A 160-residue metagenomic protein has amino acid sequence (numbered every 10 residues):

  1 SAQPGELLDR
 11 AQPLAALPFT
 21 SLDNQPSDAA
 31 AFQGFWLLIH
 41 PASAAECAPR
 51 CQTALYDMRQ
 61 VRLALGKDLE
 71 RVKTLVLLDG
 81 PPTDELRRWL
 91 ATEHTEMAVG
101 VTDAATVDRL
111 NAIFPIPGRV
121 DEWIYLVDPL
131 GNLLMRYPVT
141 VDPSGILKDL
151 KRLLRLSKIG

Functional and structural regions predicted by a protein language model:
S1-A30, T53: N-terminal "domain-start" segment that seeds a small globular fold
D28-F32, L110-I113: Short amphipathic alpha-helix with an adjacent loop that forms part of the alpha/beta core around
A30-M58: Short active-site neighborhood of thiol/selenol oxidoreductases, capturing the structured segment around
H40, T74-V76, L126: Structural beta-sheet core signal
A54-L75: Conserved helix-turn-beta segment immediately C-terminal to the redox Cys motif in thioredoxin-like folds
Y56-R59, L63, R88, D108 (+3 more regions): Solvent-exposed, polar/charged alpha-helical surfaces in well-ordered, non-transmembrane soluble domains, broadly
K73-L75, P81-P82, L86-E122: Short, internal strand/loop/helix patches that form the active-site neighborhood or redox-interaction surface
V120-G160: Thiol-/selenol-based redox modules, centered on thioredoxin-like and closely related oxidoreductase domains
